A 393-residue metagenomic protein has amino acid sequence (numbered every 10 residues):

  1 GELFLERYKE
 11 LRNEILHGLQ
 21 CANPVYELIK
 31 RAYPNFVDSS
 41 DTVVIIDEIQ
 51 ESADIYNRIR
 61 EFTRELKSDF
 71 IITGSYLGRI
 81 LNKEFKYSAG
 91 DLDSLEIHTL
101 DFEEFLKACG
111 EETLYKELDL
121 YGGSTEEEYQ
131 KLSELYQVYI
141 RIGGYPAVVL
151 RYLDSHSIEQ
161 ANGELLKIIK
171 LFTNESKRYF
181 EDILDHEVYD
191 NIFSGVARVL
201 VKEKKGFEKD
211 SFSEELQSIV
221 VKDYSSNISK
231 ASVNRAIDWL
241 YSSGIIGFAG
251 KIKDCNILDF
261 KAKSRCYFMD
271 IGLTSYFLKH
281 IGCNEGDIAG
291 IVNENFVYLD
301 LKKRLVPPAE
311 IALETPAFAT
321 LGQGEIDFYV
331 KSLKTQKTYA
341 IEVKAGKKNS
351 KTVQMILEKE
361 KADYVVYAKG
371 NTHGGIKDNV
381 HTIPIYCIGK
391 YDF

Functional and structural regions predicted by a protein language model:
E2-S39: Short glycine-rich substrate-engagement loop in P-loop NTPases that contacts/grips substrate
F4, I49-A53, R79-I80: Catalytic P-loop NTPase motifs of RecA-like helicase/translocase cores
N35-I55: Conserved P-loop NTPase "ATPase switch" module shared by AAA+ and STAND
R64-F85: Sensor-1/coupling segment of RecA-like P-loop NTPase cores
F85-K202: Interdomain motor-coupling "hinge/lid" segment immediately C-terminal to the ATP-binding subdomain of NTP-driven enzymes
D154-I326, S332: Accessory nucleic acid-recognition modules appended to NTPase machines
L301, I326-N349: Conserved catalytic cores of phosphodiester-cleaving nucleases, focusing on short active-site segments
K344-Y391: Catalytic cores of nucleic-acid endonucleases
